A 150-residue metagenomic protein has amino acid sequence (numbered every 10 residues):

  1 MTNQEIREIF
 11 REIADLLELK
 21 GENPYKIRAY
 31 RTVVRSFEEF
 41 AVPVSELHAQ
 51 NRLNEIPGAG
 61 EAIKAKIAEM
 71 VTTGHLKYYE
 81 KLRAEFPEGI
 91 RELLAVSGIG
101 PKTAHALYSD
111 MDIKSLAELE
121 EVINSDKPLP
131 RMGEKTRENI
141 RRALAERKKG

Functional and structural regions predicted by a protein language model:
N3-E39: Double-stranded DNA-binding cores of transcription factors and transposases
A29-G150: Accessory alpha-helical DNA-binding modules that contact the DNA backbone or grooves
